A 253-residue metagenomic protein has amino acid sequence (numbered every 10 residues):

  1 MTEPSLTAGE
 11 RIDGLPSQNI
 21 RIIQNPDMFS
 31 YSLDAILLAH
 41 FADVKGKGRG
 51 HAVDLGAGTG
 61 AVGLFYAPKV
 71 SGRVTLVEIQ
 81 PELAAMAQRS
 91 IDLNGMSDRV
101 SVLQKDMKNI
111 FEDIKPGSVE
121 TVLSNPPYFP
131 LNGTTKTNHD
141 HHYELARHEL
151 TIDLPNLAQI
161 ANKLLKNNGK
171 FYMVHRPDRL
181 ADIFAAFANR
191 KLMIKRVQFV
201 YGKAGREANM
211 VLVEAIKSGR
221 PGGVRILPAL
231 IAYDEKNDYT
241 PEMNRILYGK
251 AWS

Functional and structural regions predicted by a protein language model:
T2-G46: Class I SAM-dependent transferase core
P16, M96, A188-K191, I226: Short, structurally constrained coil/turn elements that cap an alpha-helix or connect an alpha-helix to the following
I23, S101-L103, K195-Q198: General small-molecule cofactor/ligand-binding pocket signal
F29-Y31, G56-T59, R206: Short glycine/threonine-rich catalytic loop with a Thr-x-Gly-x-Asp
F41-T135, Q159: Conserved SAM/SAH cofactor-binding pocket of Class I
P126-N156: Mobile active-site "lid"/loop adjacent to the S-adenosyl-L-methionine
L150-A208: Conserved Class I SAM-dependent methyltransferase catalytic core
E207-S253: SAM/dcSAM-binding transferase cores
